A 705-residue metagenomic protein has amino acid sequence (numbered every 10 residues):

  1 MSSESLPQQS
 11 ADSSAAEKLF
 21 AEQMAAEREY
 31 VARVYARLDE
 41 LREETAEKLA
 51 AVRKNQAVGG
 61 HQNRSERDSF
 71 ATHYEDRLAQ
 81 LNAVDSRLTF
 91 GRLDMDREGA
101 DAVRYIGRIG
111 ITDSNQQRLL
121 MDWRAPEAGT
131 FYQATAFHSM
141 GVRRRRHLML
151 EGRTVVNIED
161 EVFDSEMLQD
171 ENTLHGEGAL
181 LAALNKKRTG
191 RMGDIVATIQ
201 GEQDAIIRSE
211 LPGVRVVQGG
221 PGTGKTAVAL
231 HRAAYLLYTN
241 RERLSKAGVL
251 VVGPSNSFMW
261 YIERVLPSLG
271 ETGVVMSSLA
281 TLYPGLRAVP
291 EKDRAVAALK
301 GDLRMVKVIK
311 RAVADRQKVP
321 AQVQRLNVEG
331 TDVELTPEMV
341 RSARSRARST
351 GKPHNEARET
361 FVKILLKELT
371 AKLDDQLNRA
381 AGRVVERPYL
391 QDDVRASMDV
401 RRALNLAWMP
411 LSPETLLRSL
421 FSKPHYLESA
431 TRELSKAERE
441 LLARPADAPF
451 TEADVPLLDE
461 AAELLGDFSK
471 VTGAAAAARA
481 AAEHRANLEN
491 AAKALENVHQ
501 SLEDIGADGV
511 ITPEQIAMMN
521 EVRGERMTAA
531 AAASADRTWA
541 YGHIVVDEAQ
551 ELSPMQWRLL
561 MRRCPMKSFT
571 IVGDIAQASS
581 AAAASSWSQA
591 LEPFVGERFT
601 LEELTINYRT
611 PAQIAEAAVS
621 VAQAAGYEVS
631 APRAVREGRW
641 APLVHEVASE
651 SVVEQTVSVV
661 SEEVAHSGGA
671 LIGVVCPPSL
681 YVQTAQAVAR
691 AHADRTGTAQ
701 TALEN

Functional and structural regions predicted by a protein language model:
M1-V196, Q200-R208: Extended, charged low-complexity regulatory segments
S2-A16, A21-K48, V52, A83 (+5 more regions): P-loop NTPase Walker
E171-N172, L184, E338-H543, S553-W557: Conserved helicase NTPase catalytic core signature
G176, L282-K292, V340-R346, R379-V384 (+3 more regions): Short acidic (Asp/Glu) and glycine-rich catalytic loops that position anionic groups and cofactors
N185, G248, V252, K292-D302 (+7 more regions): Hydrophobic alpha-helical scaffolding
Q200, D204, R208-L211, A234 (+5 more regions): Amphipathic, well-packed alpha-helical segments that form the structural scaffold of globular domains
E242, A247, N256-K300, N497-H543 (+1 more regions): Conserved helicase motor core of SF1/SF2 NTP-dependent helicases
K292-L373, R379: ATP-hydrolysis module of ASCE/P-loop NTPase motor domains, specifically the Walker B Asp-Glu catalytic pair
